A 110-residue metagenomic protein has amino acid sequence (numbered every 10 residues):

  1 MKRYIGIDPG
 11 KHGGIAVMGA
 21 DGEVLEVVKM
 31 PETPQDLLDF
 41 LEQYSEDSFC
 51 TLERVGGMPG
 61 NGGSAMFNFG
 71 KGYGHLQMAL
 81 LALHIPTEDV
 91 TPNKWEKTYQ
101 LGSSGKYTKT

Functional and structural regions predicted by a protein language model:
M1-T110: Phosphate- and other anionic-substrate recognition elements at nucleic-acid/protein interfaces
